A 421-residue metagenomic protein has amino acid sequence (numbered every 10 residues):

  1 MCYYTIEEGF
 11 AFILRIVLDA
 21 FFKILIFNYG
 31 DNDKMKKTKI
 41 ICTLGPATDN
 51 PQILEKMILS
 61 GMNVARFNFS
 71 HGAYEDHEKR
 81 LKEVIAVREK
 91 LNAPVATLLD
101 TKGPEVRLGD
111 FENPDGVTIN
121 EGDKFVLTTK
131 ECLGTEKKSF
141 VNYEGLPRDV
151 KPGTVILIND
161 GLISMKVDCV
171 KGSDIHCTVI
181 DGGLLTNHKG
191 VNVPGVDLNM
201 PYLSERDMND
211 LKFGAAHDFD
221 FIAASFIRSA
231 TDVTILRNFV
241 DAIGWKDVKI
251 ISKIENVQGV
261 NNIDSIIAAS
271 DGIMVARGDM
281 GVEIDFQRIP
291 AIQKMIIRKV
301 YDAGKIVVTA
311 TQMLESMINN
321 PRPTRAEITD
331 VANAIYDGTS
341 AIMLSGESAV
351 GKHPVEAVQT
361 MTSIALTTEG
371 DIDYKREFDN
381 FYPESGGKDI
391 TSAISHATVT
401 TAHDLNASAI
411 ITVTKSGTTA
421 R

Functional and structural regions predicted by a protein language model:
T5-E7: General secretory precursor processing signal
G9-K34: Short, Lys/Arg-enriched N-terminal segments with co-localized hydrophobic residues within the first ~10-30 amino acids
I26, G30-R421: Non-catalytic helical/linker scaffolds that mediate oligomerization, partner binding, and domain coupling around large
